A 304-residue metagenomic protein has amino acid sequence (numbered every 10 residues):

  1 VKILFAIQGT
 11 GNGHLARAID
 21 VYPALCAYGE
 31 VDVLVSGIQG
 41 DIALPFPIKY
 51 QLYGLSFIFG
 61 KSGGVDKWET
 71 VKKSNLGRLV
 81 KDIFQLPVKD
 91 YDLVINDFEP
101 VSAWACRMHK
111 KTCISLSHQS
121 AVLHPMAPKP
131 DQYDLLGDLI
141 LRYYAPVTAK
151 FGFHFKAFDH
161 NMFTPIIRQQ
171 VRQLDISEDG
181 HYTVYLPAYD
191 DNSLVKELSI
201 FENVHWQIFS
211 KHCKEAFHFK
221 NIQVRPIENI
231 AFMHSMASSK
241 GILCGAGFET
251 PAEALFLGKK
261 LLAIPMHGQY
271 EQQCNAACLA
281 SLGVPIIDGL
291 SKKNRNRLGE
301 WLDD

Functional and structural regions predicted by a protein language model:
F5-G9, V31-R78: Conserved nucleotide-sugar phosphate-binding/catalytic loop shared by glycosyltransferases and other
H14-L25: Short amphipathic alpha-helix
Y22, I166-V171, D175-G241: Donor-nucleotide binding loops and adjacent catalytic segments primarily of GT-B fold Leloir glycosyltransferases
G64-L93, P100-V101: Conserved nucleotide-sugar donor-binding subdomain of glycosyltransferases
D92-L135: Conserved nucleotide-sugar donor-interacting segment of glycosyltransferase catalytic cores, predominantly GT-B
V94-P100, A105, S115, S235-C274: A donor-sugar binding/catalytic signature common to diverse glycosyltransferases and related nucleotide-sugar
H124-D191, F209-H212: A nucleotide-sugar donor-handling region in carbohydrate enzymes
Y144-H160, V284-D304: Leloir-type glycosyltransferase catalytic cores
